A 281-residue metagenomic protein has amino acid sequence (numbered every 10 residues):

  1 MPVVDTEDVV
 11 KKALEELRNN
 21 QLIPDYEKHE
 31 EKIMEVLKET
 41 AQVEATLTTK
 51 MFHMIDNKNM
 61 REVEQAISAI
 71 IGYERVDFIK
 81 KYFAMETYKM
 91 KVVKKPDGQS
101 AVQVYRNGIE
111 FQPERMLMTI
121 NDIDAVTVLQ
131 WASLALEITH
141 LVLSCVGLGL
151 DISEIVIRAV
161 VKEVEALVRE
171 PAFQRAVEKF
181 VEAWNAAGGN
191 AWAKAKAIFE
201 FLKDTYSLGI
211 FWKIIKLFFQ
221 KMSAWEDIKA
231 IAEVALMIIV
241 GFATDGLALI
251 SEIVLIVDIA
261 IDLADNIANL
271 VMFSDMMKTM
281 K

Functional and structural regions predicted by a protein language model:
M1-A135: N-terminal propeptides/leader regions of secreted preproproteins that are proteolytically removed before maturation
R18, L37, A41, I71 (+9 more regions): Generic secondary-structure transition motif, activating predominantly at the C-termini of alpha-helices
V128-S274: Membrane-active amphipathic alpha-helices enriched in small hydrophobic residues
F273-K281: Core pore-forming/fusogenic effector modules of secreted, proteolytically activated toxins and immunity proteins
